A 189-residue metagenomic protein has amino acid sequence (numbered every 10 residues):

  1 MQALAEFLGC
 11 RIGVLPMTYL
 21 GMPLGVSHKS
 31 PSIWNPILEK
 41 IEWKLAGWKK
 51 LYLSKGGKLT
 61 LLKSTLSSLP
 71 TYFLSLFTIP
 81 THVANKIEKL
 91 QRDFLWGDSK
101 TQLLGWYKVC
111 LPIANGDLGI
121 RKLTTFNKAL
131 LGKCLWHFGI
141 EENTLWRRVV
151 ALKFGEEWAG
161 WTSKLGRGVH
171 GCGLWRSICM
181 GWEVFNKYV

Functional and structural regions predicted by a protein language model:
M1-V189: A helix-boundary/hinge signal
